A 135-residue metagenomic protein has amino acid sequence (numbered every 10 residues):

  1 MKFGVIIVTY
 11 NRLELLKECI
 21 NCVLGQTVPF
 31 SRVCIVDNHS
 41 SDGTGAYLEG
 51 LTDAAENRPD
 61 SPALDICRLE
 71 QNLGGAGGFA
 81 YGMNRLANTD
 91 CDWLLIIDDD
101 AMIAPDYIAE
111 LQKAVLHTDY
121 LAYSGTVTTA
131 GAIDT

Functional and structural regions predicted by a protein language model:
K2-G4, R32: Cell-envelope/extracellular polymer assembly enzymes that use nucleotide-activated donors
N21-F30: Short, acidic, metal-binding catalytic loop of nucleotide-sugar glycosyltransferases
C22, D37-A46, A101: A conserved acidic beta->alpha catalytic loop
S31-H39, C67-L69: Short beta-strand/loop segment that forms part of the nucleotide-sugar
D42-L51, D106: Acidic helix N-cap motif at the loop->helix transition within catalytic regions of sugar-transfer enzymes
L69-N88: Glycine-rich, basic loop-to-helix element that forms the pyrophosphate-binding segment of sugar-nucleotide handling
C91-M102: Short beta-strand-to-loop acidic/aromatic patch adjacent to the donor-nucleotide binding site
D106-T135: Conserved donor NDP-sugar-binding/catalytic core segment of glycosyltransferases
